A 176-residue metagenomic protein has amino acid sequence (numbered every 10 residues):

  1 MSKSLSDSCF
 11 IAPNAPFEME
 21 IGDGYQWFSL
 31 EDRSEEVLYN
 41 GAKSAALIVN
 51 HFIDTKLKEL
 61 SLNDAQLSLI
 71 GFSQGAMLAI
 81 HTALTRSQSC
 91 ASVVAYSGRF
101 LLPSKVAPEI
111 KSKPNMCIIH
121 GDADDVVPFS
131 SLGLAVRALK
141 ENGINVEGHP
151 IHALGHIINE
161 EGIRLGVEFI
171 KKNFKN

Functional and structural regions predicted by a protein language model:
M1-L62, Q66: Serine-hydrolase catalytic machinery in alpha/beta-hydrolase-like enzymes
G22-W27, G98-M116: Flexible "cap/lid" loop of the alpha/beta hydrolase fold
L69-G71, Y96, I119: Short beta-strand immediately N-terminal to the catalytic nucleophile in serine-hydrolase-like folds
I70-G75, A79: Gly/Ala-rich beta-loop-alpha elbow adjacent to hydrolase catalytic centers
H81-T85: Active-site signature of alpha/beta-hydrolase-fold catalytic machinery across serine- and Asp/Cys-nucleophile hydrolases
Q88-F100: A conserved short beta-strand
C117-H120, D124: Short beta-strand/loop motif that positions the catalytic acidic residue of the alpha/beta-hydrolase fold
S130-N176: C-terminal catalytic histidine-bearing segment of alpha/beta-hydrolase fold enzymes
